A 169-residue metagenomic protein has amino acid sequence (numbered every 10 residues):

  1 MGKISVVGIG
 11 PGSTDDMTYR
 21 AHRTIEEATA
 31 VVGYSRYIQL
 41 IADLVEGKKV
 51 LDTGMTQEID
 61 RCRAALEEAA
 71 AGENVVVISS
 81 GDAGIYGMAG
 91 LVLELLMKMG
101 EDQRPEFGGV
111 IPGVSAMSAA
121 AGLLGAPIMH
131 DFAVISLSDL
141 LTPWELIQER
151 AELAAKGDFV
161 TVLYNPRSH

Functional and structural regions predicted by a protein language model:
M1-G108: Class I S-adenosyl-L-methionine
I4-V6, N74-V75, K156-H169: A contiguous loop/helix-start segment that scaffolds small-molecule binding in enzyme catalytic cores
V7-G8, V77-S80, I111, I135-S138 (+1 more regions): Short beta-strand segments
S13, Y19, G87-G157: Class I SAM-dependent methyltransferase SAM-binding "motif I" and its flanking Rossmann-like core
I38-L40, E58-I59, I85, S115-S118 (+2 more regions): Short gly/pro/ser/thr-enriched loop/turn and capping motifs at secondary-structure boundaries
